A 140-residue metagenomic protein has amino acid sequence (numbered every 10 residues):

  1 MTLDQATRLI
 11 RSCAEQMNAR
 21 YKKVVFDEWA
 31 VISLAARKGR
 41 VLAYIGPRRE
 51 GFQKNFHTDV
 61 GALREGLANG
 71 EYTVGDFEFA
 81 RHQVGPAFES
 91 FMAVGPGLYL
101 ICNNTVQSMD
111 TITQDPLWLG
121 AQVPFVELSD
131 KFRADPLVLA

Functional and structural regions predicted by a protein language model:
M1-E28, K38, L42-A140: Acidic, low-complexity cytosolic segments
